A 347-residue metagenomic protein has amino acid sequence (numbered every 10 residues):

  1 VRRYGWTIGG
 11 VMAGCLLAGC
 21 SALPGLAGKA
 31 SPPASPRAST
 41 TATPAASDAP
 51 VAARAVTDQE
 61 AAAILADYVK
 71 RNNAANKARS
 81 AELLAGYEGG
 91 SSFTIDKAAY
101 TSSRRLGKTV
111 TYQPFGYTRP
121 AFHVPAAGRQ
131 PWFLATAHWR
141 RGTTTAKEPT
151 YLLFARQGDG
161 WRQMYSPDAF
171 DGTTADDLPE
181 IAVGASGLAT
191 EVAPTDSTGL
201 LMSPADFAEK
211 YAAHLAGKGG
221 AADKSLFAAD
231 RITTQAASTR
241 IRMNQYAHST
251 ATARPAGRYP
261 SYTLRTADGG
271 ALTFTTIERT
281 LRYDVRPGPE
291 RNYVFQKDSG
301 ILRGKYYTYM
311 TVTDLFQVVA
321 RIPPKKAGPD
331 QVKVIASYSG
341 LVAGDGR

Functional and structural regions predicted by a protein language model:
V1-A13: N-terminal export and membrane-targeting signals
L16-G19: C-terminal motif of bacterial Sec signal peptides marking the signal peptidase cleavage site
S21-T43: Short, low-complexity, disordered segments immediately C-terminal to signal peptides in bacterial exported proteins
L23-G28, G142-E209, T266-F274, G304-R347: Short beta-strand edge/turn micro-motifs at domain boundaries
S35-R37, T41-T43, S92-T118: A low-complexity, Ser/Thr/Gly/Pro-enriched, surface-exposed linker/loop concept that marks segments flanking
D48-R104, E180-S249: Core segments of small alpha/beta cavity-forming domains
S103-E148, T250-P289: Surface-exposed, charged secondary-structure patches
A229-L315: Intrinsically disordered, low-complexity segments enriched in Gly and acidic/Ser/Thr residues that form flexible
